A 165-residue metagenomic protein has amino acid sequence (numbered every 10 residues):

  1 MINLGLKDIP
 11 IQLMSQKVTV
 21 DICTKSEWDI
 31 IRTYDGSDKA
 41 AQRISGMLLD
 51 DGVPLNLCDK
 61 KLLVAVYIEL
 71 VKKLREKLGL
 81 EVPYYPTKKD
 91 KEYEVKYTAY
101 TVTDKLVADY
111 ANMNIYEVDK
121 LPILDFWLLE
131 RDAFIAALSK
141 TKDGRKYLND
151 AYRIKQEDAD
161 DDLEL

Functional and structural regions predicted by a protein language model:
M1-R145: An amphipathic, hydrophobic-aromatic interaction surface with interspersed Lys/Arg that forms lipid/phosphate-bearing
K142-L165: Short acidic DE-rich linear segments
